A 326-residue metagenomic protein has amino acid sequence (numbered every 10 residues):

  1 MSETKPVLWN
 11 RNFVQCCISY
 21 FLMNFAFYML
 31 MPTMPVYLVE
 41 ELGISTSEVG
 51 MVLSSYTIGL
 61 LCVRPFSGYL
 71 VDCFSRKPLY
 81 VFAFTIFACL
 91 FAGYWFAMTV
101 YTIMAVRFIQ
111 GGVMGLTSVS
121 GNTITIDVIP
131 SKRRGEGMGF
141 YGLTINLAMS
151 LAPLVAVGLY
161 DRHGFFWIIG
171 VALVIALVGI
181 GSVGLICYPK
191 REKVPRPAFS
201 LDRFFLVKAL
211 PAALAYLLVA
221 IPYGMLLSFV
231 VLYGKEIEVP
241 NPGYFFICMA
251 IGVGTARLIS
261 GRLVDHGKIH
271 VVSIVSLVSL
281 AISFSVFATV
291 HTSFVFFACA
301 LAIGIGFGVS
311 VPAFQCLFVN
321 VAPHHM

Functional and structural regions predicted by a protein language model:
R11-L42, E48-G50, I221-Y233: Helix-loop boundary and gating motifs at the non-cytosolic
G43, S75, F96-T102, K268 (+1 more regions): Helix-breaking motifs and short loop linkers at transmembrane-helix boundaries and internal kinks in secondary membrane
T57-P65, M149-S150, A250-G254, L258: Residue-level signature of mid-helix packing/kink "hotspots" within the transmembrane helices of 12-pass Major
C62-M98: Conserved MFS/SLC helix-loop-helix module at the cytosolic interface between two early adjacent transmembrane helices
P78-A92, L173, V271-V286: Structural signature of the two symmetry-related core transmembrane helices
Y101-I109, F294-A302: Paired small-residue
F108-L143: Cytoplasmic helix-loop-helix junction between adjacent transmembrane helices in 12-TM secondary transporters
L173-E192: C-terminal membrane-cytosol helix-exit motif in multi-pass small-molecule transporters
